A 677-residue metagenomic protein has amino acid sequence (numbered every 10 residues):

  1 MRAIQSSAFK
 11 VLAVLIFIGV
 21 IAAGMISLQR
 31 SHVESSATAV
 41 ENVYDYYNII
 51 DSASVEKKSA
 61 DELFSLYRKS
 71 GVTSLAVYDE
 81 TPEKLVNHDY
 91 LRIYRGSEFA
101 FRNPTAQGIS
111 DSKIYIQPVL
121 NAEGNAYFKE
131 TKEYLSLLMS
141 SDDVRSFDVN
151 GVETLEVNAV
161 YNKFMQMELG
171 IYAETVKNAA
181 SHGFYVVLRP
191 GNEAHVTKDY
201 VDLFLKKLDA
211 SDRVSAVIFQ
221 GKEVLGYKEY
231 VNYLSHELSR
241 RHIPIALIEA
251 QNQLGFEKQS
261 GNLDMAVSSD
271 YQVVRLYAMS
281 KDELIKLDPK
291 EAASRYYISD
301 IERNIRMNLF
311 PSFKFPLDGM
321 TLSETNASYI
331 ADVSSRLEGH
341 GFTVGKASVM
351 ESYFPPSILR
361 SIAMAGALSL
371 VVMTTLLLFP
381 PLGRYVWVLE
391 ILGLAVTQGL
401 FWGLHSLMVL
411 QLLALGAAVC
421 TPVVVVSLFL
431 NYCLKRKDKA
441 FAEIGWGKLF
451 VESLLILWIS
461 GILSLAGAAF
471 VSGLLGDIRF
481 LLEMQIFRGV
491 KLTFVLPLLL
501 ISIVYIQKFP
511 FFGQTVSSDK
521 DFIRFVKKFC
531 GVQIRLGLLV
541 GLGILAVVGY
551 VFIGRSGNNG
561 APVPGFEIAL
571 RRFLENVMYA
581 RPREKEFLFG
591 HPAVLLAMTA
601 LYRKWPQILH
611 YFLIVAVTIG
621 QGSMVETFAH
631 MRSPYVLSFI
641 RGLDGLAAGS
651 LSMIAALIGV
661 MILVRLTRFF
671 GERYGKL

Functional and structural regions predicted by a protein language model:
R2-A22, A365-L677: Alpha-helical transmembrane segments of integral membrane proteins
A3, A8, A13, A22-A23 (+37 more regions): A sequence-composition feature that detects small, non-aromatic residues
I18-T38: Membrane-interface motif at the C-terminal end of an N-terminal transmembrane signal
S31-S357: Soluble extramembrane regions of membrane proteins in the secretory/endomembrane system
D51, F64-V72, E168, T175-P190 (+11 more regions): Glycan-processing catalytic domains of CAZymes
